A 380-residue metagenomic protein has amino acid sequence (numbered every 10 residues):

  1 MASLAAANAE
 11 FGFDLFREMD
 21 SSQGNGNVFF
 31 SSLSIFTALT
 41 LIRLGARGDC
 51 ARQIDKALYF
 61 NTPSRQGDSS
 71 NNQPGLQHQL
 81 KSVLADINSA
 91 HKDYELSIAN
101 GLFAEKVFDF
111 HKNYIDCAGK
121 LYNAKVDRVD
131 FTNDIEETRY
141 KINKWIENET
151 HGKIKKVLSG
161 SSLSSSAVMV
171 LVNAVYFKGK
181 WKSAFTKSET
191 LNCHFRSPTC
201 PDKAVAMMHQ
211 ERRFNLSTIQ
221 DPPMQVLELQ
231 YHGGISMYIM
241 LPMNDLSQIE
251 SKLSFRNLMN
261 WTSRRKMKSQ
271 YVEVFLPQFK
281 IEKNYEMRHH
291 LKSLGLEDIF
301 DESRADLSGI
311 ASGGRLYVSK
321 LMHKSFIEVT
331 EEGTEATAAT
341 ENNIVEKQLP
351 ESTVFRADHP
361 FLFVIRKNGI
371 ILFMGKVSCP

Functional and structural regions predicted by a protein language model:
M1-P380: Secretory/exported precursors with cleavable N-terminal leaders
